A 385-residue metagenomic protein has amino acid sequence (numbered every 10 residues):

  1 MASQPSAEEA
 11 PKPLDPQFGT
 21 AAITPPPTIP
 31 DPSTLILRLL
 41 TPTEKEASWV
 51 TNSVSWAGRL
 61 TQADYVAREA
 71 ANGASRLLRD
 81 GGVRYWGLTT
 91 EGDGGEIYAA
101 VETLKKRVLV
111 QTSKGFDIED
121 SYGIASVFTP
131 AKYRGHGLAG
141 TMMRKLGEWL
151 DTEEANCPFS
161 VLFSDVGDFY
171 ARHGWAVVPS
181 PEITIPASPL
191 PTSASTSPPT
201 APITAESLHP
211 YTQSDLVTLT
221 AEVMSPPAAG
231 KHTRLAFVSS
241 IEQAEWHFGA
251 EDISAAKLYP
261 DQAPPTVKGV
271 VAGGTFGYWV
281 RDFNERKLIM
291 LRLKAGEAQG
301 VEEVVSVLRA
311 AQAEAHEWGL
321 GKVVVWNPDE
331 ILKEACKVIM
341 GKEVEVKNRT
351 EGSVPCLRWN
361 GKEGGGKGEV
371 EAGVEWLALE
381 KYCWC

Functional and structural regions predicted by a protein language model:
A2-E46, L190-V217: Conserved N-terminal entry element of GNAT/NAT acetyltransferase domains
V50-K114, S225-V271: Active-site rim helix/loop that mediates acceptor-substrate recognition in acyltransferases
L88, T103, T129, Y278-R281: GNAT/GCN5-related N-acetyltransferase fold signature
R107-G123, D282-M290: A conserved beta-turn-beta hairpin within the catalytic core of GNAT-like acetyltransferases that forms part
S126-T129, R134-D151, Q299-E314: Conserved acetyl-CoA-binding loop-helix of GNAT-fold acetyltransferases
M143, L150-D165, A315-D329: Conserved GNAT acetyl-CoA-binding A-motif
D168, H173-S195, V280-C385: Active-site/acyl-donor-binding loops of N-acyltransferases
P181-R292: Amide-forming acyltransferase catalytic core, primarily the GNAT-like/NAT-type and related acyltransferase folds
